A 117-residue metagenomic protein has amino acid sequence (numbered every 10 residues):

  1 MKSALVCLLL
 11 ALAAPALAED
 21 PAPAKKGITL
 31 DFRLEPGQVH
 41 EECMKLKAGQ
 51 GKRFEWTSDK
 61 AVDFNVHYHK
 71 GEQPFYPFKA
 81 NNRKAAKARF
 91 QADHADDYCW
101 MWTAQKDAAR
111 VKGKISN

Functional and structural regions predicted by a protein language model:
M1-A4: Positively charged n-region of N-terminal signal peptides that target proteins for export
A13-P15: N-terminal signal peptide c-region/cleavage motif recognized by signal peptidases
E19-N117: Acidic, Ser/Thr/Pro
